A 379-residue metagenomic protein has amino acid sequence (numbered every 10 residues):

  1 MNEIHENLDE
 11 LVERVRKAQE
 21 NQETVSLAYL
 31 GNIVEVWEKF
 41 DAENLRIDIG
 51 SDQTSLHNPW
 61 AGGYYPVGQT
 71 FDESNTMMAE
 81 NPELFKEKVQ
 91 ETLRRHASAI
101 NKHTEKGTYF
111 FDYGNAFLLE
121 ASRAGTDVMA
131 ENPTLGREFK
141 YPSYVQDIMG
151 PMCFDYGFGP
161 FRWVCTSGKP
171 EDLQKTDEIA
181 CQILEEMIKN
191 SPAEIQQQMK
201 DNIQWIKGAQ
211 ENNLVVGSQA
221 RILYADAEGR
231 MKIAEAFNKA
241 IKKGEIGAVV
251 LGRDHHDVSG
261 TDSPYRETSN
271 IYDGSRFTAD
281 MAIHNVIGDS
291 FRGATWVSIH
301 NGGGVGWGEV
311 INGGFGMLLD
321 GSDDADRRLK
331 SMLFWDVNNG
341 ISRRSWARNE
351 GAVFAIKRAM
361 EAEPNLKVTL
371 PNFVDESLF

Functional and structural regions predicted by a protein language model:
M1-N2, N44-I47, Y64-Q69, G125-A130 (+2 more regions): Short secondary-structure boundary/capping segments
M1-V25, M317-L318, L329-A362: A structural-propensity feature for long, helix-poor, extended segments
N2-H57, A61, T76-F110, G114-K189 (+2 more regions): Phosphate/diphosphate-binding loops
L30-V34, D112-D127, L251-T261, H300-E309 (+1 more regions): A glycine-rich phosphate-binding loop feature that marks nucleotide/adenosyl-phosphate handling sites
Q53, G260, G288-G321: Conserved phosphate/anionic-ligand binding catalytic regions in large, soluble enzymes, centered on
W163-E228, A234, N238-I246: Hard-cation-handling environments
A227-M231, E235-A240, E245-A248, H256-G260 (+1 more regions): Extended C-terminal subregions enriched in glycine
